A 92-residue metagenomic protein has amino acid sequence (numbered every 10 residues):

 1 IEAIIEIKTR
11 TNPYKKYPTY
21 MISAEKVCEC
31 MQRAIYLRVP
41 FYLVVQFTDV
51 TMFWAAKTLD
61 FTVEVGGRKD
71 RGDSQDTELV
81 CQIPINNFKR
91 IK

Functional and structural regions predicted by a protein language model:
I1-Y14: Conserved catalytic cores of phosphodiester-cleaving nucleases, focusing on short active-site segments
I4-E6, I22, G67: General helical secondary-structure elements
I7, E25, F88-I91: Generic cytosolic/nucleocytoplasmic N-terminal low-complexity/intrinsically disordered segments
R10, T48, N86-F88: Generic structural motif
N12-E25: Active-site-adjacent loop/helix micro-motif of nuclease/hydrolase catalytic cores
K26-C30: Amphipathic alpha-helical interface surfaces
M31-D60: Nucleic-acid nuclease catalytic cores
M52-K92: Intrinsically disordered, low-complexity terminal regions enriched in charged/polar residues
